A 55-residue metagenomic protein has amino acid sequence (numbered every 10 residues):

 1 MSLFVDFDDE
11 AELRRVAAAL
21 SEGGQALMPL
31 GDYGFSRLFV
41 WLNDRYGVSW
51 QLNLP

Functional and structural regions predicted by a protein language model:
L3-P55: Vicinal oxygen chelate
